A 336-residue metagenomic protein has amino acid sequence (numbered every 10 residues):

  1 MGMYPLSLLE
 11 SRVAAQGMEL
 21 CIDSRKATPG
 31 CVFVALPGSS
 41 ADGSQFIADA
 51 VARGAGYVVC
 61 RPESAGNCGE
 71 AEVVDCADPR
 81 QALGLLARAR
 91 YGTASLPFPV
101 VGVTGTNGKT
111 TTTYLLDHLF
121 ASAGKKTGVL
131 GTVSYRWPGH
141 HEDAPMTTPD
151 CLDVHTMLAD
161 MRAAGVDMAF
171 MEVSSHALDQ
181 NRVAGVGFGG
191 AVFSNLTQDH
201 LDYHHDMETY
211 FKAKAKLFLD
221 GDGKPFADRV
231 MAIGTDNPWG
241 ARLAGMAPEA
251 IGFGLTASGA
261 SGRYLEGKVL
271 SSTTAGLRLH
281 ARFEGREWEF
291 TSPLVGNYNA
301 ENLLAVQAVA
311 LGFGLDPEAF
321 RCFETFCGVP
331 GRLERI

Functional and structural regions predicted by a protein language model:
M1-L85, A89, K268-S271, E287 (+3 more regions): N-terminal leader/targeting and accessory segments in enzymes
M1-Q16, N107-L119, A123, G259: N-terminal-biased segments
M18-L20, H176-D179, L265-E266: Glycine-rich, charged/polar anion/phosphate-binding loops that engage phosphate groups from diverse ligands
I22, Q180-N181, G331-E334: Short beta-strand/turn micro-motifs at beta-sheet edges
G43, T147-D150, N299: Short, conserved glycine- and acidic-residue-centered signature motifs in active-site or ligand-binding loops
C60, S64-G69, G190-I336: Acidic, Mg2+-coordinating active-site environments of NTP-dependent enzymes
V74-C76, L130, F253, F290: Hydrophobic residues at beta-strand termini and immediately following loops that shape nucleotide-binding pockets
A82-T235, W239-P248, F283, L304-Q307 (+1 more regions): Phosphate-binding loop of NTP-binding sites
